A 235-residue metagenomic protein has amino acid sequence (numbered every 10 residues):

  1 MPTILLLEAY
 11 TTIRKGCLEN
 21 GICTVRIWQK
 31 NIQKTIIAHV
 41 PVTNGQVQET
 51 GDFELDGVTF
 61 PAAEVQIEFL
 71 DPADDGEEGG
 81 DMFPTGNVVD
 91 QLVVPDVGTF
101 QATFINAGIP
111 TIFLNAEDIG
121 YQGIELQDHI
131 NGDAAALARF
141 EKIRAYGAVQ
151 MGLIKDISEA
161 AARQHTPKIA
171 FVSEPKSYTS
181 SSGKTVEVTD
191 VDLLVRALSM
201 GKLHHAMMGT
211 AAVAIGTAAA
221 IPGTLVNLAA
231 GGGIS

Functional and structural regions predicted by a protein language model:
P2-S235: Non-transmembrane, aqueous-exposed alpha-helical and coiled segments at domain scale
